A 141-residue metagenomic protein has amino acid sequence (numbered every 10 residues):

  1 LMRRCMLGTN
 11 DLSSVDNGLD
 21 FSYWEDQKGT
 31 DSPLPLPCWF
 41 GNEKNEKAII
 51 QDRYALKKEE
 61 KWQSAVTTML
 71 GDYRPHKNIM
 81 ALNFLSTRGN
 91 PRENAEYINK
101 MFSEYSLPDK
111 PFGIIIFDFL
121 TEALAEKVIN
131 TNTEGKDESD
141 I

Functional and structural regions predicted by a protein language model:
L1-I141: Catalytic cores of phosphodiester-bond hydrolases, prominently lipid phosphodiesterases
